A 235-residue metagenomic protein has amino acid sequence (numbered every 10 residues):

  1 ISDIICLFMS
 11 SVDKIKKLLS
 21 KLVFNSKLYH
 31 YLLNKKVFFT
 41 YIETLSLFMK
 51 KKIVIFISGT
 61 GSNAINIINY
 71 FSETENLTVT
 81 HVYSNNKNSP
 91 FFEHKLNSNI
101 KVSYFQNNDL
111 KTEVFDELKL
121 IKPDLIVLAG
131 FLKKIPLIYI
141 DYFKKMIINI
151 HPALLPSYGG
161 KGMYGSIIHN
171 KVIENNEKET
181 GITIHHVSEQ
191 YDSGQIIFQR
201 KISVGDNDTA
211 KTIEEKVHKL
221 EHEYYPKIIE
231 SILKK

Functional and structural regions predicted by a protein language model:
I1-K21, N25-S26: Low-acidity, Ser/Thr- and Arg-rich intrinsically disordered low-complexity segments
F24, L28-K235: One-carbon transfer enzymes
